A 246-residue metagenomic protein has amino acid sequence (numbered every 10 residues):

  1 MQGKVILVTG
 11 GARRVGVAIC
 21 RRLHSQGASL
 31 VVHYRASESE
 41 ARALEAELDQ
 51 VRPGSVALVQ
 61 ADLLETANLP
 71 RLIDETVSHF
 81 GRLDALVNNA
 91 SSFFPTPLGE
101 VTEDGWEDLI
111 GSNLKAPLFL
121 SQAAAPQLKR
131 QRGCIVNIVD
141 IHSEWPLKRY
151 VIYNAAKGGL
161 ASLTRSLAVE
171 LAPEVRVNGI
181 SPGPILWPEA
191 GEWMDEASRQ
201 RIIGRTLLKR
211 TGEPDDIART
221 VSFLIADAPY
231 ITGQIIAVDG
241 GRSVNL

Functional and structural regions predicted by a protein language model:
A12-R14: Conserved glycine-rich cofactor-binding loop
P97-L98, G105-I110, G191, S198 (+1 more regions): Substrate-binding pocket helix/loop in short-chain dehydrogenase/reductase
S121, A156, T164: Active-site helix of classical SDR
P126, A168-P173: Alpha-helical segment proximal to the catalytic Tyr-Lys
W145, S222, A226-L246: Short C-terminal tail/terminal secondary-structure segment of NAD(P)H-dependent dehydrogenase/reductase domains
A172-R176, T232-G233: Short, small/polar-rich loop/turn modules that mediate ligand/substrate recognition or access, typified
T206-I217: A conserved structural motif in NAD(P)-dependent oxidoreductases
